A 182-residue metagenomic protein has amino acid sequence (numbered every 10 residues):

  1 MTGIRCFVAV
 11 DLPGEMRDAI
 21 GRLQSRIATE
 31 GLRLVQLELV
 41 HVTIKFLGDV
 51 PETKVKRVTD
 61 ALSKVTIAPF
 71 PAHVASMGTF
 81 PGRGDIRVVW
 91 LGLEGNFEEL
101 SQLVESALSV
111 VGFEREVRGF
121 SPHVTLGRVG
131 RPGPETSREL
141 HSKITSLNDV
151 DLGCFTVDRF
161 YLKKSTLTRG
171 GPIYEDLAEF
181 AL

Functional and structural regions predicted by a protein language model:
M1-L182: Histidine-dependent nucleotide/RNA phosphoesterase domain, centered on the 2H-phosphoesterase fold with its duplicated
